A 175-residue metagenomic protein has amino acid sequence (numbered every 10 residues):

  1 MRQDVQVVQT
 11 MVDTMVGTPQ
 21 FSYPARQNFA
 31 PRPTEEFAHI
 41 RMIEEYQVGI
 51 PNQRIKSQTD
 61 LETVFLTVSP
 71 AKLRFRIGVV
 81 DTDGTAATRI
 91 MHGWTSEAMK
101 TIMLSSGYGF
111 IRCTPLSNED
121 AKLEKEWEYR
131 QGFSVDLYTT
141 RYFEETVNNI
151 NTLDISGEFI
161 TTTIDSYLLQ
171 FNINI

Functional and structural regions predicted by a protein language model:
M1-L61, I155-I175: Small/polar-rich, solvent-exposed N-terminal microdomains that initiate assembly or binding
M11-M15, G93-T101: Conserved short hydrophobic interaction patches
V48, T85, R141-E145: Residue-level signal for secondary-structure boundary sites
P51-Q53, E144-T152: Short, charged, solvent-exposed linker or helix-capping segments at domain edges/interfaces that act as flexible hinges
L61-T67, K122-L123: Short beta-strand/turn micro-motifs at beta-sheet edges
T67-D83, E128-T139: Oligomerization/assembly interface segments of phage tail-like spikes and tubes
G78-S96: Structured, beta-strand-rich domain cores that present glycine/charged loop surfaces used to bind extended ligands
S96-E144: Acidic-leaning, charged glycine-interspersed low-complexity segments
